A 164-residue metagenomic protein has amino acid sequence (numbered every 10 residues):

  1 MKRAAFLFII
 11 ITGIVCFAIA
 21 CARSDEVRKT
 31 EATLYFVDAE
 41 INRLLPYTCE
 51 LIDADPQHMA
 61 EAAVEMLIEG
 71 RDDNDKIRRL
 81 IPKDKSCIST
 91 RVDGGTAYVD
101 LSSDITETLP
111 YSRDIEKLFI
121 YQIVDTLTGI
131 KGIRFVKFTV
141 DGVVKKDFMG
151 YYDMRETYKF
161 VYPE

Functional and structural regions predicted by a protein language model:
K2-I11, V15-E164: Bimodal "functional hotspot" detector
